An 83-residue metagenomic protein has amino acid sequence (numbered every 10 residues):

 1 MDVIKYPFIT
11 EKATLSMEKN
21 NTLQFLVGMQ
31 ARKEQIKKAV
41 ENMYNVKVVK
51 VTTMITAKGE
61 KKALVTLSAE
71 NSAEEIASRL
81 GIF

Functional and structural regions predicted by a protein language model:
M1-F83: Contiguous, often N-terminal, cationic amphipathic patches that form binding interfaces
